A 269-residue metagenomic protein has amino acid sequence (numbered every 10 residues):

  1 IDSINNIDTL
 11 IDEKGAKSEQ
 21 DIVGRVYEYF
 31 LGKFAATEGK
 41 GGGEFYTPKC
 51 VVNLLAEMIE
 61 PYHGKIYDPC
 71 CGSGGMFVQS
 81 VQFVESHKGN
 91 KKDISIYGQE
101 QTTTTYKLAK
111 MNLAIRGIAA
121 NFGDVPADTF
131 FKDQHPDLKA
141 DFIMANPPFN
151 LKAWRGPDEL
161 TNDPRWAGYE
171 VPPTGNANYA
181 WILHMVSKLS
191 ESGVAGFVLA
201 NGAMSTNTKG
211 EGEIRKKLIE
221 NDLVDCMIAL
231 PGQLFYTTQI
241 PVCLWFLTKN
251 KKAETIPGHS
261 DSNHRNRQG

Functional and structural regions predicted by a protein language model:
I1-A35: Long recognition/docking surfaces used for binding and targeting
A16-G24, G41-K49, G175: Conserved phosphate/pyrophosphate-binding and hydrolysis machinery centered on Walker-type P-loop NTPases, extending
G41-A145, N150-L160, R165-G168, A180 (+3 more regions): Conserved S-adenosyl-L-methionine
Y62-H63, L189-A195: Short glycine-dipeptide loop
K139-A140, N176-N178, S192-A200, V224-D225 (+2 more regions): Active-site lining segments that contact anionic ligands and/or coordinate catalytic metals
P164-L189: Glycine-rich S-adenosyl-L-methionine
L223-G232: Conserved S-adenosyl-L-methionine
F235-G269: Flexible, glycine-/basic-rich loop-and-beta segments that form/coincide with the SAM-dependent methyltransferase
